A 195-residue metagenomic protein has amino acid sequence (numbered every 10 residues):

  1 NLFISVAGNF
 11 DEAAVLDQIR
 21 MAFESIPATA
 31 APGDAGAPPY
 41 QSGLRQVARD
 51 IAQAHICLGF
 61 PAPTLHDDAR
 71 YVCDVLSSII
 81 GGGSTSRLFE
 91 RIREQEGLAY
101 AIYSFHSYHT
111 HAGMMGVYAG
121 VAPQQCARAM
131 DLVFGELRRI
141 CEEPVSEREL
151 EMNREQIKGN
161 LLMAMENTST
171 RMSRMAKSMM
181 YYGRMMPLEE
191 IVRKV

Functional and structural regions predicted by a protein language model:
N1-A31, Q46-V47, I51, C57 (+4 more regions): Charge-rich, well-structured scaffold segments of protease-associated domains
D34, F89-E90: Phosphate-proximal small/polar/acidic motifs at interfaces that engage nucleotide phosphates, polyphosphates
A37-P38, R70: Double-stranded RNA-binding/processing signature
P39-Y40, R91: Catalytic cores of enzymes that engage adenine nucleotides and/or redox cofactors via long glycine-rich, Lys/Arg/His
S84-T85: Short Ser/Thr-interspersed hydrophobic loop/turn segments at strand-loop and sheet-helix junctions that line or gate
